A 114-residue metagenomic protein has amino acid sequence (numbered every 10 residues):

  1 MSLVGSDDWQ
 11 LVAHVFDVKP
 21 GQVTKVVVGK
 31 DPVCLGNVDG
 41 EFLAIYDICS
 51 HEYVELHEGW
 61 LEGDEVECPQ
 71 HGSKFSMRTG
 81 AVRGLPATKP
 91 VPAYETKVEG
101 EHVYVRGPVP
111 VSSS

Functional and structural regions predicted by a protein language model:
M1-G63, M77, P90-S114: N-terminal pre-ligand scaffold of iron-sulfur
C49, C68-H71: Short cysteine clusters
G63-P69, V82-V91: Short cysteine/histidine-rich metal-coordination sites, predominantly Zn2+-binding motifs
K74: Short helix-to-coil "ATP-lid" hinge immediately C-terminal to the conserved N-box Asn in the Bergerat
